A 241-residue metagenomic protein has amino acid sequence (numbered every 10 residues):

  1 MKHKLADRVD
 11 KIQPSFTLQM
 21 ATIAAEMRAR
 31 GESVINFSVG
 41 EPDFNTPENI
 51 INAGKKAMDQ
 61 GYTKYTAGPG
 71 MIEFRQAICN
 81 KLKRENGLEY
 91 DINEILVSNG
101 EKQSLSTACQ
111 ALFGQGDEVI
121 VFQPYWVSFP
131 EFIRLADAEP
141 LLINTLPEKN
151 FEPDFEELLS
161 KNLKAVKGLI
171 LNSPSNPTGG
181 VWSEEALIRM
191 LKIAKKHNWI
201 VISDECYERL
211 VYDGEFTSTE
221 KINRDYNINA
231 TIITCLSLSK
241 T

Functional and structural regions predicted by a protein language model:
K2-G100, T107: N-terminal small-domain helix-loop-helix segment of the aminotransferase-like
M27-R30, A136, K196-H197: Helix C-cap/helix->beta junction micro-motif
E89-I95, Q115-E118, A165, N229-I232: Short acidic capping loops at alpha-helix termini that bridge into adjacent secondary structure
A111-I133: Conserved PLP-anchoring active-site segment centered on the Schiff-base-forming lysine
D117, A138, K196-I200, I228-A230: A short helix->loop->beta-strand "cap" motif at the edges of active sites that frequently abuts
L141, T145-E220: Active-site phosphate-binding strand-loop segment of PLP-dependent enzymes
H197, E215-S239: Conserved active-site segment immediately N-terminal to the catalytic lysine that forms the internal aldimine
